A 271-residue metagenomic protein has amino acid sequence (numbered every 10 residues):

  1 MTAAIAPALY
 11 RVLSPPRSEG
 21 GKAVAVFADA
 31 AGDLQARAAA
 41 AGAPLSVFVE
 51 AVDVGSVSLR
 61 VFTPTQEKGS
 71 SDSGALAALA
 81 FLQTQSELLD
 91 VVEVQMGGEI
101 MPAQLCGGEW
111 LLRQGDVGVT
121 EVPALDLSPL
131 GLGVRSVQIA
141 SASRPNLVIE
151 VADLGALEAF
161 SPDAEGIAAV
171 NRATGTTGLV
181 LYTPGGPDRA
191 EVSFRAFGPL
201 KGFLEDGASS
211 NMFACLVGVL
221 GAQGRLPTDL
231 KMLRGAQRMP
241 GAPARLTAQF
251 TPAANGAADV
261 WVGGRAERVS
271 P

Functional and structural regions predicted by a protein language model:
M1-S70, A75-P271: Active-site proximal loop and beta-alpha junction motif in alpha/beta enzyme cores
